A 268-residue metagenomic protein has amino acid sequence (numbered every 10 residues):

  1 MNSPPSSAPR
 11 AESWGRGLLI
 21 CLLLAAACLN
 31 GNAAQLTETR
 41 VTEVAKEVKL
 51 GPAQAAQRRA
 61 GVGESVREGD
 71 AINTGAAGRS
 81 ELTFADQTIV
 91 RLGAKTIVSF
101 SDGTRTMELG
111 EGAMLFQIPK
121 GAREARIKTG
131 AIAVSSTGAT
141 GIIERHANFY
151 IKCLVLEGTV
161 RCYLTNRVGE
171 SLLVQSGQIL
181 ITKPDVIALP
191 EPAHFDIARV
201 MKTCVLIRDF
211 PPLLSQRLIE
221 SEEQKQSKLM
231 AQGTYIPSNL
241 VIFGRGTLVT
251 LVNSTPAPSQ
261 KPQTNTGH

Functional and structural regions predicted by a protein language model:
N2-P5, P9-W14, L19, C28-L36 (+3 more regions): C-terminal interaction modules
A34-G51: Short N-terminal segments immediately surrounding and downstream of signal-peptide cleavage
V41, L109, S136-G138, V174: Hydrophobic residues on conserved beta-strands that form the core of alpha/beta folds
V44, I72-V134, C153-C162: Short, small-residue-rich packing micro-motifs
P52-G69, N73-G78, G93-A94, G138: N-terminal post-signal-peptidase region of extra-cytosolic proteins
Q54, A60, V66-E68, D86 (+3 more regions): Short, solvent-exposed loop/turn positions at domain surfaces that link secondary-structure elements or cap domain
I97-D102, G138-I142, P184: Extended lipid/amphipathic-ligand handling interfaces
